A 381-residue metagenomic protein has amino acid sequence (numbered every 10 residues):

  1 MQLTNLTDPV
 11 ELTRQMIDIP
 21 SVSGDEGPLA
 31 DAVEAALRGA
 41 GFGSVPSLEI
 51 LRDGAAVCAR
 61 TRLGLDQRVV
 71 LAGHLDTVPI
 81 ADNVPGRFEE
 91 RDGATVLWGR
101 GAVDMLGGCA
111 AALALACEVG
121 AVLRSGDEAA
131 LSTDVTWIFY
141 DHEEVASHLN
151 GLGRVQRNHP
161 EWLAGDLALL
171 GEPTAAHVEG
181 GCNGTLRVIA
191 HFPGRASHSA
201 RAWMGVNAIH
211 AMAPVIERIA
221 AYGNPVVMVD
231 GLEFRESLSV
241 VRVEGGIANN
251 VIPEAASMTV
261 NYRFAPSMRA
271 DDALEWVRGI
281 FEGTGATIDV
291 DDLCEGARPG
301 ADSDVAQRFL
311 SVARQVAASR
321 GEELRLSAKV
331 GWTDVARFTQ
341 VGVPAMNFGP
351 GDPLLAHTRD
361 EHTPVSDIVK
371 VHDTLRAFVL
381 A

Functional and structural regions predicted by a protein language model:
Q2-A102, V122-L131, D352: Acidic/His- and Gly-rich active-site-bordering loop/insert found across diverse amide/peptide-bond hydrolases
S21, P173, G180, R187-A381: Metal-dependent amide/peptide-bond hydrolase catalytic core, centered on the "pita-bread" metallohydrolase fold
Q67-V70, T95-V96, T136, D166-L169 (+2 more regions): Structural motif
A72-G73, I138-Y140, A168-E172, H191-P193 (+1 more regions): Short beta-strand segments
D76-G93, A164-G165, G180-H191, M346: Acidic-glycine-rich active-site phosphate/pyrophosphate-binding loop
V96-A111, H198: Glycine/serine-rich anion-binding loops at beta->alpha junctions that coordinate negatively charged ligand groups
L97, V103-D104, S147, V330 (+1 more regions): Glycosyltransferase donor-binding loop in the core domain
C109-N183: Acidic/histidine-rich catalytic neighborhood of metal-dependent amide-processing enzymes
